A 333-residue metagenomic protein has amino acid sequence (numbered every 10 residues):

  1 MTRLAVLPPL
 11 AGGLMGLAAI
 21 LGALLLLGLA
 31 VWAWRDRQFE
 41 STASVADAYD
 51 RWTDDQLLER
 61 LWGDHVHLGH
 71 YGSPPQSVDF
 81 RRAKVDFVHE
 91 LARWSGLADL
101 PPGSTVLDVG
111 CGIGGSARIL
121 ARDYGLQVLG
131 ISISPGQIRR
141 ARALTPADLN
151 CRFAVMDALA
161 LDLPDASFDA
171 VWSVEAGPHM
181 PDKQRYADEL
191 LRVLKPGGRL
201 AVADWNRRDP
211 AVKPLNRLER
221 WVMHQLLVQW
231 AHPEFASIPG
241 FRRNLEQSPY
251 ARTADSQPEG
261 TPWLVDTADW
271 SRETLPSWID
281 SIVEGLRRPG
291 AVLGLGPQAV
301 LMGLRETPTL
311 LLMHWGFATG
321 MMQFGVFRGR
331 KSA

Functional and structural regions predicted by a protein language model:
L7-E59: N-terminal auxiliary segments of SAM/dcSAM-dependent transferases
R81-P102: Conserved alpha-helix/loop element of class I SAM-dependent methyltransferases that forms part of the SAM/SAH-binding
L107, I113-A160: Class I SAM-dependent methyltransferase SAM/SAH-binding core
L159-A170: A short acidic, Gly/Pro-enriched loop at the edge of an enzyme's catalytic core that lines a small-molecule cofactor
A170-D182: A short SAM/SAH-binding and catalytic strip from SAM-dependent methyltransferases
Q184-R199: A short glycine-rich, Lys/Arg-flanked "PGG" loop and its adjoining helix->strand segment in the class I
V202-D204: Acidic carboxylate diad motif detector
P214-V300, R305-M321: Substrate-binding/catalytic lobe of Class I Rossmann-like enzymes that use SAM or dcSAM, i.e., the mid-to-C-terminal
